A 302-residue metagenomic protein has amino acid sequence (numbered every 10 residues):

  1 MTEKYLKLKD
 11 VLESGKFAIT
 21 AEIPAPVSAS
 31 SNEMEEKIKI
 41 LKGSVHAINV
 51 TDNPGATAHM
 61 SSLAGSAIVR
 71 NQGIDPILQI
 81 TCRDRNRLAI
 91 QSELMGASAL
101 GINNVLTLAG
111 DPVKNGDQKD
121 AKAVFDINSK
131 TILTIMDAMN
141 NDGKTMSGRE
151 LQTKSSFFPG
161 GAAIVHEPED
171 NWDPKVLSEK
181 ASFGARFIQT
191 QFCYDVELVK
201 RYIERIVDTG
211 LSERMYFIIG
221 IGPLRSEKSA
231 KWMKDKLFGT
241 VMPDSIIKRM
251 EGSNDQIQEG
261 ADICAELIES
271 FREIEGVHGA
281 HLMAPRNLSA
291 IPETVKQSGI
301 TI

Functional and structural regions predicted by a protein language model:
M1-P24, S28, E36, K144-S155: N-terminal amphipathic alpha-helix/helix-capping segment at the start of soluble metabolic enzymes
T2, L6-K9, S30-N32, A56-I68 (+6 more regions): Active-site-adjacent beta->alpha loops and helix N-cap segments on the catalytic face of soluble alpha/beta enzymes
A18-N32, P76-L88, F157-W172, M250-D262: Active-site mouth loops of central-metabolism enzymes
I19-I23, H46-V50, P76-I80, V105-T107 (+5 more regions): Hydrophobic faces of well-ordered beta-strands that scaffold small-molecule active sites in alpha/beta enzyme cores
I23-P26, T51-G55, T81-R83, G110-D111 (+5 more regions): Active-site beta-loop-alpha junctions enriched in small/polar residues
S28-L41, S61-S62, L88-L94, E169-E179 (+1 more regions): Short, acidic/polar
C82-L100: Glycine-rich anion/phosphate-binding loops
A123-Q152, A162-E167, T209-L267, R286 (+1 more regions): Active-site pocket-lining/capping segments in soluble small-molecule metabolic enzymes
